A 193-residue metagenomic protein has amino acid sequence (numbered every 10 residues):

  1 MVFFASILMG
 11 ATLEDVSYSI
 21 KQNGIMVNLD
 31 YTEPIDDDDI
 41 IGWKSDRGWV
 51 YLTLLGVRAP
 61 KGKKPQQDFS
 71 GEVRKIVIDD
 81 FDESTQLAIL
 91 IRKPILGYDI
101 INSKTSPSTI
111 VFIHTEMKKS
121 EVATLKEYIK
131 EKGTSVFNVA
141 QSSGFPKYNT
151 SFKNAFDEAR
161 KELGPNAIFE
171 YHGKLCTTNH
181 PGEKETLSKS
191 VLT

Functional and structural regions predicted by a protein language model:
M1-I7: Bacterial N-terminal signal peptides
I7, V136, K189-V191: Compositionally biased regions
G10-N138: Signal-peptide-cleaved, periplasmic/extracellular N-terminal interaction regions immediately downstream of the signal
P94, K174-T177: Short acidic/polar mixed-charge low-complexity motifs
I129-N154: N-terminal low-complexity, Pro/Thr/Ser-rich intrinsically disordered segments that act as propeptides or flexible
F145-H172, P181-E185: Short acidic, Pro/Gly- and aromatic-enriched capping/linker segments at domain boundaries
T177-T193: Short, surface-exposed, low-complexity cationic segments
